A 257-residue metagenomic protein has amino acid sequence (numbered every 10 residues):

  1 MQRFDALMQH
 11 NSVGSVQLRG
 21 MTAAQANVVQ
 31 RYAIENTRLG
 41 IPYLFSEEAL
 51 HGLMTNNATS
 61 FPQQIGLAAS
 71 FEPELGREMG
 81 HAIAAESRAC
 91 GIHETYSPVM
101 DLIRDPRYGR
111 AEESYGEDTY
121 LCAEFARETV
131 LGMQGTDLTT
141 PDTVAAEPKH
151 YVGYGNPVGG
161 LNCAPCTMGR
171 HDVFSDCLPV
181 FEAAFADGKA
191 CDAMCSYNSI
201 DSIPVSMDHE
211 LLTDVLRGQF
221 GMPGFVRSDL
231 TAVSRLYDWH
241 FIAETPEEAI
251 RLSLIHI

Functional and structural regions predicted by a protein language model:
M1-I255: Glycoside hydrolase catalytic-domain context in secreted enzymes
